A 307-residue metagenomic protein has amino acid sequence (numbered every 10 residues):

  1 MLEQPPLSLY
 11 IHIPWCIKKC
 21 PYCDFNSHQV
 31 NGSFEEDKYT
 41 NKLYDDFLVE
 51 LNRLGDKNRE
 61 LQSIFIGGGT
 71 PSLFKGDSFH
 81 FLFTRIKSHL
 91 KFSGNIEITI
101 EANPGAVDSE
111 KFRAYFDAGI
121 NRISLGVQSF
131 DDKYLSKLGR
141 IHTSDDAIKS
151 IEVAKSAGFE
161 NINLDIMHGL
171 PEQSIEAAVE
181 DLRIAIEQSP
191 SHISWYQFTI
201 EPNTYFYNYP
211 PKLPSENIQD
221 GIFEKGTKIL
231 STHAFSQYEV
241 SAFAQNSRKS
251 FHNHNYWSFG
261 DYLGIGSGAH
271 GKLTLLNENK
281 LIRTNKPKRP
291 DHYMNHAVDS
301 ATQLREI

Functional and structural regions predicted by a protein language model:
Q4-P6, S27-R53, R59-I307: C-terminal scaffold of the Radical SAM
L9-I13: Short active-site neighborhood of thiol/selenol oxidoreductases, capturing the structured segment around
P14-S27: Local cysteine-cluster metal-coordination motifs and their immediate loop/turn environment, predominantly Fe-S cluster
